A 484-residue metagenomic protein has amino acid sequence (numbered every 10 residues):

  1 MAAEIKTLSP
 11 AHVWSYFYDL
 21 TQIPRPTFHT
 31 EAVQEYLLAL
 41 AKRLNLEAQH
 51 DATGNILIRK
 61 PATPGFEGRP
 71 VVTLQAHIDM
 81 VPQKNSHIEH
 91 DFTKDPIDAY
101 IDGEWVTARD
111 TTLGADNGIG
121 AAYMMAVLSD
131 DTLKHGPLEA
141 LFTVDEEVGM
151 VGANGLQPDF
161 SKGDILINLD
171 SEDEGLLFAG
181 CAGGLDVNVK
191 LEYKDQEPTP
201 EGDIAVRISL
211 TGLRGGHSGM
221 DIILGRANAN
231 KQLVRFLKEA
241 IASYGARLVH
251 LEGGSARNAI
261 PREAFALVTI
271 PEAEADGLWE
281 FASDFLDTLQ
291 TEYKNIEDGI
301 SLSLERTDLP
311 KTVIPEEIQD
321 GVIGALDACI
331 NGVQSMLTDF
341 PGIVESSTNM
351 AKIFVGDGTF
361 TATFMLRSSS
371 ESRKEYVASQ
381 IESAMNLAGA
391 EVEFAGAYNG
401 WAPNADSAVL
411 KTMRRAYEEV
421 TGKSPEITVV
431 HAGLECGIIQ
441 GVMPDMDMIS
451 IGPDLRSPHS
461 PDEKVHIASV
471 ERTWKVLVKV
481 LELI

Functional and structural regions predicted by a protein language model:
A2-E104: Acidic/His- and Gly-rich active-site-bordering loop/insert found across diverse amide/peptide-bond hydrolases
P10-V13, E345-S347, A351-G358, S424-K479: Zn-dependent metallopeptidase/amidohydrolase metal-coordination segment
P24, E104-T107, E147-V148, N154 (+1 more regions): Midchain, well-structured core segments that form catalytic/ion-binding scaffolds
F66-P137, F142-V148, A153-D164, D186 (+6 more regions): Active-site metal-coordination/substrate-binding segment of hydrolases, especially metallo-dependent peptidases
I78-M80, L141-G149, S171-E174, R214 (+2 more regions): Acidic, glycine-rich active-site loops and adjacent beta-strand->loop/helix elements that engage anionic groups
D221, N228, V234-L251, P403-M446: Active-site-adjacent substrate-binding region of metalloamidase/peptidase-like peptide-processing proteins
R226-S243, P271-A275, D320-D327, S335 (+3 more regions): His/Asp/Glu-rich mid-to-C-terminal helical/loop segments that flank catalytic regions of hydrolases
I343-T428, A432: Substrate-recognition/cap regions that form aromatic- and gly/pro-loop-enriched pockets for small-molecule ligands
